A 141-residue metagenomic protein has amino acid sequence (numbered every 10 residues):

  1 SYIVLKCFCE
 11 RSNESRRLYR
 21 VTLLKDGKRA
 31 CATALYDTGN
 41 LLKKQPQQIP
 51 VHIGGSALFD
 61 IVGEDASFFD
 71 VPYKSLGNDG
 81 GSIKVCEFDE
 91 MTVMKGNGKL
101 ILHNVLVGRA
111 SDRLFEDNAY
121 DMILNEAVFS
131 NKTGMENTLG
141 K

Functional and structural regions predicted by a protein language model:
S1-I53: Canonical alpha-helical transmembrane segment with a positive-inside/aromatic-interface signature
V21-L24, K28-T38, S67-K132: Aspartyl protease catalytic core from the pepsin/retropepsin fold
Q48-V71: Acidic, aromatic-enriched beta-alpha/helix-loop junctions
T133-K141: A juxtamembrane structural motif centered on a specific transmembrane helix
